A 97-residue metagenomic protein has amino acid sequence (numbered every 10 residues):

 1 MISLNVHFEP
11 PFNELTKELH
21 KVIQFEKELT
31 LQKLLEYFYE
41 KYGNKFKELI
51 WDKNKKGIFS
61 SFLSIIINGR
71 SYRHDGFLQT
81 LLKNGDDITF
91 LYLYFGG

Functional and structural regions predicted by a protein language model:
M1-G96: Ubiquitin-like/PB1-type beta-grasp interaction modules and other compact soluble beta-rich domains
